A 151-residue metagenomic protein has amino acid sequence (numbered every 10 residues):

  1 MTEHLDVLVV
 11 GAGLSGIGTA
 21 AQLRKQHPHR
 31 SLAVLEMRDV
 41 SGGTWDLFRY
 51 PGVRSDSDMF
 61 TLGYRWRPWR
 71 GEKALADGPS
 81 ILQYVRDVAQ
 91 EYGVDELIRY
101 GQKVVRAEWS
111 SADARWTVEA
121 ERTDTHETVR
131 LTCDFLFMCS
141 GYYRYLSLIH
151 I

Functional and structural regions predicted by a protein language model:
M1-H4: A short, basic/flexible loop-to-alpha-helix module at the beginning of a structural domain
D6-A33: N-terminal Rossmann-like FAD-binding beta1-loop-alpha1 element of flavoenzymes
S15, D39-V40, R67, V105 (+1 more regions): Short, solvent-exposed loop/turn segments at secondary-structure junctions
R24-F48: Glycine-rich FAD pyrophosphate-binding loop
L32, Y145-L146: Short glycine-rich, flexible loops that bind phosphorylated cofactors or substrates
G43-Y84: Glycine-rich active-site loop/strand segments that organize a redox cofactor
L75-R144: Feature captures the FAD/FMN-dependent oxidoreductase FAD-binding
I149-I151: Conserved small/polar residues in nucleotide/adenosyl-binding loops
